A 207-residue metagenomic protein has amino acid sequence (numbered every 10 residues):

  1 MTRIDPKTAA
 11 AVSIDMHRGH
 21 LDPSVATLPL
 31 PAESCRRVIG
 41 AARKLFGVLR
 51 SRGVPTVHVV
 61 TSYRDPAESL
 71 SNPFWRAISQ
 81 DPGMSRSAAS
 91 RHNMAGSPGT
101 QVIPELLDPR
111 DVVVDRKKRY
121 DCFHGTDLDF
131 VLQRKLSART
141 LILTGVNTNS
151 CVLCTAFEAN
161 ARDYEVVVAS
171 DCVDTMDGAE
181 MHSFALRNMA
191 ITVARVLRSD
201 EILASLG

Functional and structural regions predicted by a protein language model:
M1-A10, K44-R52, W75-G207: Active-site-adjacent betaalpha module
K7, V25-L49, G53-P55: A short alpha/beta connector and helix-capping loop motif
A10-M16: N-terminal nucleotide-binding beta1-loop-alpha1 segment
H17, S62-R64, N147, V173: Catalytic metal-binding/acid-base residues of hydrolase active sites
H17-P23: Short acidic, Gly/Ser-rich segments with clustered Asp/Glu that frequently serve as metal-coordination loops in enzyme
P23-L30, S71-N72, A159: Surface-exposed, active-site-proximal loop segments in enzymatic domains
V54-T61, A67, A169: Short beta-strand segments at enzyme active-site cores
T61-Q80: A basic- and aromatic-enriched beta-loop-alpha substructure that forms the phosphate/nucleotide- and DNA/RNA-contacting
